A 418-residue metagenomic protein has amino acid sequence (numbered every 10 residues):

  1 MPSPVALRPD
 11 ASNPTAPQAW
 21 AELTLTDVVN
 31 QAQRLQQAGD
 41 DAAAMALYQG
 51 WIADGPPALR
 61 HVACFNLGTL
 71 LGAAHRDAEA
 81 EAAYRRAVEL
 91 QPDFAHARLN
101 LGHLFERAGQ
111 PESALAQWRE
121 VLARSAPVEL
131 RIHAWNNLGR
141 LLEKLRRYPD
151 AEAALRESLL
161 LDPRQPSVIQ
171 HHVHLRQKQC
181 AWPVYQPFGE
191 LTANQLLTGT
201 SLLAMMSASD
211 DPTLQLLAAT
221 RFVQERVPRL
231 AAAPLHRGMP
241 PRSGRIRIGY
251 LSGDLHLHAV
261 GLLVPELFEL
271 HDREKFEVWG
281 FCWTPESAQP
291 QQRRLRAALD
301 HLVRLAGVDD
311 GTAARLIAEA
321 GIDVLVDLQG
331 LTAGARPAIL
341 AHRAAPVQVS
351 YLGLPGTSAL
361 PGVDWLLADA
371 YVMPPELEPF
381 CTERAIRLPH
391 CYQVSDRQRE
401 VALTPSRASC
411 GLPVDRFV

Functional and structural regions predicted by a protein language model:
M1-P413: Alpha-helical solenoid repeat scaffolds of the TPR/TPR-like class and their adjacent stem/linker regions that mediate
V414-V418: Basic, alpha-helical interaction scaffolds
